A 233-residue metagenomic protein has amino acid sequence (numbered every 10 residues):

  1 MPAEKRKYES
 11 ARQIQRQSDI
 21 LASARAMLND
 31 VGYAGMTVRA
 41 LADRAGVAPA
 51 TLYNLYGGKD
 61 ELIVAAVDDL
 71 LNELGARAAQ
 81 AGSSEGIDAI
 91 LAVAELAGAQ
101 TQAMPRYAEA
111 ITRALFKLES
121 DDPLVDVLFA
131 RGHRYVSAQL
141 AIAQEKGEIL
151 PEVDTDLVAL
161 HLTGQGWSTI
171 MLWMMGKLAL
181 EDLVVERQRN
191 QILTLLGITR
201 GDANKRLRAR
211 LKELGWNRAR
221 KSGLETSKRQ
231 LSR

Functional and structural regions predicted by a protein language model:
M1-E4, R134, A138-E145, M171 (+1 more regions): C-terminal peripheral helix-coil segments that are non-catalytic and often amphipathic
Q13-A24, L41, A66-L70, L74 (+1 more regions): Generic hydrophobic, amphipathic alpha-helix propensity
D19, M27-E61, A65: Helix-turn-helix
S23-M27, Q100: Short amphipathic alpha-helical elements of helix-turn-helix/winged-helix folds
T37, A108-R113, E148, E152 (+2 more regions): Short, hydrophobic secondary-structure boundary micro-motifs
G75, S120-E148, T155-M171, E186: Amphipathic alpha-helical packing segments from all-alpha helical-bundle domains
A78-Y107, T155, A159-L162: Hydrophobic alpha-helical connector segments
T101-D122, S137-A138, M171-M175, L207-L211: Amphipathic alpha-helical segments used for helix-helix packing
